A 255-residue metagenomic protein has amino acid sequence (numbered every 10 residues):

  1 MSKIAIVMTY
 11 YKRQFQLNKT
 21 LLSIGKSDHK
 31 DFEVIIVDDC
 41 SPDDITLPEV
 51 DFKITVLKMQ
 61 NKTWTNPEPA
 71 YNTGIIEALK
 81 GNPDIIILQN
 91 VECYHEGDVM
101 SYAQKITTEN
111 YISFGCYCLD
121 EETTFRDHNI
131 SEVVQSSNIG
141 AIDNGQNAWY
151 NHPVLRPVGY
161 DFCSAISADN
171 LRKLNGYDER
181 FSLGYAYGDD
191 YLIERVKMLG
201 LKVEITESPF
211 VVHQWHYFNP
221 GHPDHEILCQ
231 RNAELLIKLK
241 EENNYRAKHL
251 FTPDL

Functional and structural regions predicted by a protein language model:
M1-S23: N-proximal low-complexity "stem/linker" segments adjacent to membrane-targeting elements
L22-D31: Short, acidic, metal-binding catalytic loop of nucleotide-sugar glycosyltransferases
F32-S41, L57-Q60: Short beta-strand/loop segment that forms part of the nucleotide-sugar
P42-V50, D98: Acidic helix N-cap motif at the loop->helix transition within catalytic regions of sugar-transfer enzymes
N61-A78: Glycine-rich, basic loop-to-helix element that forms the pyrophosphate-binding segment of sugar-nucleotide handling
P83-Y94: Short beta-strand-to-loop acidic/aromatic patch adjacent to the donor-nucleotide binding site
E96-N175, E179-R180: Conserved catalytic core of nucleotide-sugar-dependent glycosyltransferases
R180-L255: C-terminal catalytic/acceptor-binding lobe
